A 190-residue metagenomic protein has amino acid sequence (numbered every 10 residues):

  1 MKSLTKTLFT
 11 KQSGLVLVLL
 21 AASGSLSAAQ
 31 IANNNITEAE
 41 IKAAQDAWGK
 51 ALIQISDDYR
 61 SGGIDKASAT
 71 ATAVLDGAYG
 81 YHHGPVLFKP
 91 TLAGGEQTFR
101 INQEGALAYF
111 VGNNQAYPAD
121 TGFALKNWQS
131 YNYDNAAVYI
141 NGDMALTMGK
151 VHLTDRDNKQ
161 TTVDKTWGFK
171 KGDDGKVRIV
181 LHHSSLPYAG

Functional and structural regions predicted by a protein language model:
K2-L15: Bacterial N-terminal signal peptides that target proteins for export
L15, E38-K42, S185: Intrinsic structural disorder/low-complexity segments
L19-L20: Short, linear, compositionally biased motifs with a strong N-terminal bias
S23-G24: N-terminal signal peptide c-region/cleavage motif recognized by signal peptidases
S27-Y81: Short, low-complexity N-terminal intrinsically disordered segments enriched in polar/charged residues
N33-I36, E40, N135, Y139 (+1 more regions): Conserved aromatic-histidine-acidic binding/catalytic patches
D58, G62-N135: A solvent-exposed, acidic/Ser-Thr-rich amphipathic alpha-helical stretch
I140-M148, H152, N158-G190: Short beta-strand edge/turn micro-motifs at domain boundaries
